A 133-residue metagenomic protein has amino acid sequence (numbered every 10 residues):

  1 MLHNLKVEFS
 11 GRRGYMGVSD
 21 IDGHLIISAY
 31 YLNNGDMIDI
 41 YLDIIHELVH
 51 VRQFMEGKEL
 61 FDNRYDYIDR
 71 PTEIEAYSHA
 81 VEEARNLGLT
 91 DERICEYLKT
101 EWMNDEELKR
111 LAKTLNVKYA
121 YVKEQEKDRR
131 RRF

Functional and structural regions predicted by a protein language model:
M1: Zn2+-dependent metallopeptidase catalytic core
K6-I38: Active-site scaffold of zinc-dependent metalloenzymes
S19, Y65-P71, G88-E92: Noncatalytic linker/hinge segments flanking ATPase motor cores
I38, E82-F133: Long, well-structured alpha-helical subdomains associated with metal-dependent extracellular/ecto-lumenal hydrolases
I38-L42, F54-S78: Post-HEXXH active-site segment of zinc metalloproteases
I45, Y77, V81-A84: Non-transmembrane alpha-helical segments in soluble domains of secreted/periplasmic/extracellular proteins
I45-Q53: Short active-site segment of divalent metal-dependent hydrolases/proteases that encodes the spacing between
